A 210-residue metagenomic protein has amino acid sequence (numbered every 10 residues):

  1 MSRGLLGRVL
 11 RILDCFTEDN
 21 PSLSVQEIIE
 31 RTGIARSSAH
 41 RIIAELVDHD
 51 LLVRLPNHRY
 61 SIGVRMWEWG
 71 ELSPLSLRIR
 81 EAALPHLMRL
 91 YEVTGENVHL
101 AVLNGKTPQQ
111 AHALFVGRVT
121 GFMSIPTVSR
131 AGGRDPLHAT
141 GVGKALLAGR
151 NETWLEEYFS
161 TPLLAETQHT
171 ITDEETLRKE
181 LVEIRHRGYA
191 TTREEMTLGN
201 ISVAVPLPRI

Functional and structural regions predicted by a protein language model:
M1-S76: N-terminal helix-turn-helix
E18, E30, A44, E81 (+3 more regions): Replace "anionic and nucleotidyl ligands
L52-V53, L100-A101, L207: A structural signal for short hydrophobic beta-strand segments in well-ordered beta-sheet cores
S61-S160: Amphipathic alpha-helical effector-binding/dimerization core of metabolite-sensing transcriptional regulators
Y158-Q168: Short, flexible active-site loops
H169-I210: Extended hydrophobic
